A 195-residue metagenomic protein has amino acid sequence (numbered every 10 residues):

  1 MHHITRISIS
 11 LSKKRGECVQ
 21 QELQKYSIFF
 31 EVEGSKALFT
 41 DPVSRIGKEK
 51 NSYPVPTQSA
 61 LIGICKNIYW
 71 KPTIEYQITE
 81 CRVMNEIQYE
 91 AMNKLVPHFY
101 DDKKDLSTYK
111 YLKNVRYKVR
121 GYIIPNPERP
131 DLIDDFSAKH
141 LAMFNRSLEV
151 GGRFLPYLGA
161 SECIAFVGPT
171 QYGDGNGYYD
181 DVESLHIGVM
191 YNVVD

Functional and structural regions predicted by a protein language model:
H3-C18: Short, Lys/Arg-enriched N-terminal segments with co-localized hydrophobic residues within the first ~10-30 amino acids
V19-K48: N-terminal, Lys/Arg- and Ser/Thr-rich interaction peptides
S27, I78, N114-K118: Extracellular structured ligand-interaction cores
V32-K36, N85, V119-P127: Beta-strand elements of well-folded, non-transmembrane domains
D41, Y76-Q77, P130-L132: Short, hydrophobic/aromatic beta-strand segments
V43-I64, A142-G152: Short, flexible N-terminal segments of the mature chain
N51-A91: Glycine/small-residue-rich interface belts in oligomeric ring/scaffold proteins and their assembly partners
V96-D195: Internal, well-folded beta-alpha domain core
